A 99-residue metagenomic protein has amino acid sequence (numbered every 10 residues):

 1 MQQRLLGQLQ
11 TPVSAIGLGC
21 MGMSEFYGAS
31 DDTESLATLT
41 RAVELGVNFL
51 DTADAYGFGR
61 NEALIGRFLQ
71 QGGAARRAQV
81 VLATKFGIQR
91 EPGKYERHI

Functional and structural regions predicted by a protein language model:
M1-V81, R90: N-terminal binding-site loop/beta-alpha segment at the start of enzyme catalytic domains that lines or forms
A63, R97-I99: Glycine-rich anion/phosphate-binding loops
F86-I88: Active-site PLP-lysine loop of aminotransferase-like
P92-E96: Short acidic, glycine/proline-rich loop/turn micro-motifs
